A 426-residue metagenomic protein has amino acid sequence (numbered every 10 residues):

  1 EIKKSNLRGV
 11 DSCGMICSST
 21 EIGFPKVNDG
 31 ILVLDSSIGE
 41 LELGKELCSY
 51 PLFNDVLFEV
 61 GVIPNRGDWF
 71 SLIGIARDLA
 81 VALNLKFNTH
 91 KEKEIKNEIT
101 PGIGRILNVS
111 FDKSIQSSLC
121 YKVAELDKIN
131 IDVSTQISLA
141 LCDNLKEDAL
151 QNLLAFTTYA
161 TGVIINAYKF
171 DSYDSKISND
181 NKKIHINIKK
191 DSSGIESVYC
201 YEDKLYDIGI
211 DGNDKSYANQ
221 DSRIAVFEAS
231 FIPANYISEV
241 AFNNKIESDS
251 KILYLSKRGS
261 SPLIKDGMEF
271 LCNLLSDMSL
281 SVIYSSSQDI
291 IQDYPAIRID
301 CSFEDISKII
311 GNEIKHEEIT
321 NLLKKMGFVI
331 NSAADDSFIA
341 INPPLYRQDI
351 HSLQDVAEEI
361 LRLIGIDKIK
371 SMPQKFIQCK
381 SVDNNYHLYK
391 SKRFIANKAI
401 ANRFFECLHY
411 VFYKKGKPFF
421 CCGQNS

Functional and structural regions predicted by a protein language model:
E1-D355, E359-I369, P373, I377-L388: RNA/tRNA-interacting regions in translation and RNA-turnover enzymes
I366, F376-S426: Polar, glycine-rich mid-to-C-terminal structural blocks that act as macromolecule-binding/assembly scaffolds
